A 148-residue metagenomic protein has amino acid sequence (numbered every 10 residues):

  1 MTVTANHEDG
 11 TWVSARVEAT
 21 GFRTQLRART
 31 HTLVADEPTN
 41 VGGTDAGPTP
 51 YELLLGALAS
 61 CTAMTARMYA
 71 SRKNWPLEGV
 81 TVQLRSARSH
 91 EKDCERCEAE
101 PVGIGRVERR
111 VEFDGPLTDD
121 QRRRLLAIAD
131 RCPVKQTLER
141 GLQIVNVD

Functional and structural regions predicted by a protein language model:
M1-G56, M64-D148: Extended beta-strand/beta-hairpin segments
